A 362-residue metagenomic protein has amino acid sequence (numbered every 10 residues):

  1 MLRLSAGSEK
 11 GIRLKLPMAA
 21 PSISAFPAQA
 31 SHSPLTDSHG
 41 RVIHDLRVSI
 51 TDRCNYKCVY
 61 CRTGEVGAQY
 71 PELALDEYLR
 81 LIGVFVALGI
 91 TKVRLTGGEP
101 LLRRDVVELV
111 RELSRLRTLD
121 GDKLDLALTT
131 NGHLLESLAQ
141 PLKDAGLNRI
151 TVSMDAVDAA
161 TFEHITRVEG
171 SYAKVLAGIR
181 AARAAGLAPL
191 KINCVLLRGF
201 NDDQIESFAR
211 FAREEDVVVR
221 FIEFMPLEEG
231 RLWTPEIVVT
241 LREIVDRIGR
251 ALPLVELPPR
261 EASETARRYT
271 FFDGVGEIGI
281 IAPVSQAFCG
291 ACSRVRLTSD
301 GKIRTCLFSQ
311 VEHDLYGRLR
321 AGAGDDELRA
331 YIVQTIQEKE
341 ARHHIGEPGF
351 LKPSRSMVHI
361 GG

Functional and structural regions predicted by a protein language model:
L2, M18, P27, A160 (+3 more regions): Radical SAM enzyme [4Fe-4S]-AdoMet core and its adjacent flexible, acidic and glycine-rich loops/tails across
L2-L4, E9-R47, K57-V59, A87 (+3 more regions): N-terminal [4Fe-4S]-dependent radical SAM core
A19-K123: Conserved alpha-helical substructure of the radical SAM core
S38, Y70-L73, G98, A127 (+4 more regions): Pocket-edge positions in alpha/beta enzyme catalytic cores
Y56, A159-A160, A287, H313: Glycine-centered loop/turn positions within well-structured domains that cap or flank conserved ligand/cofactor-binding
V66-Q69, D158-T166, E228-L232, D314-Y316: A short acidic, helix-capping loop that chelates divalent metal ions and anchors anionic groups
L75-R94, L102-I222: Radical SAM/AdoMet-radical enzyme domain recognition
A287-G362: Flexible mid-to-C-terminal extensions adjoining Fe-S/redox cofactors in radical SAM and related proteins
